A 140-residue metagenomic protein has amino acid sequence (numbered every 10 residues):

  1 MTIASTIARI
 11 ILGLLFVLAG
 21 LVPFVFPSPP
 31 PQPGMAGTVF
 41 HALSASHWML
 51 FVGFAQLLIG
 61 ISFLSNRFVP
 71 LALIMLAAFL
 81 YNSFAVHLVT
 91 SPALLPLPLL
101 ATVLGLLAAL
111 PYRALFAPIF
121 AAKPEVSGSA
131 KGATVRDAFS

Functional and structural regions predicted by a protein language model:
M1-F26, L50, S65-S140: Extended, low-polarity transmembrane helix blocks
L18-V52: Solvent-exposed, well-ordered loop and adjacent helix/strand elements within mature globular domains that form
G53-L58: Core segments of transmembrane alpha-helices that mediate helix-helix packing or line hydrophobic substrate/ligand
I59-S65: Conserved interaction-surface patches within small, structured recognition/assembly domains
